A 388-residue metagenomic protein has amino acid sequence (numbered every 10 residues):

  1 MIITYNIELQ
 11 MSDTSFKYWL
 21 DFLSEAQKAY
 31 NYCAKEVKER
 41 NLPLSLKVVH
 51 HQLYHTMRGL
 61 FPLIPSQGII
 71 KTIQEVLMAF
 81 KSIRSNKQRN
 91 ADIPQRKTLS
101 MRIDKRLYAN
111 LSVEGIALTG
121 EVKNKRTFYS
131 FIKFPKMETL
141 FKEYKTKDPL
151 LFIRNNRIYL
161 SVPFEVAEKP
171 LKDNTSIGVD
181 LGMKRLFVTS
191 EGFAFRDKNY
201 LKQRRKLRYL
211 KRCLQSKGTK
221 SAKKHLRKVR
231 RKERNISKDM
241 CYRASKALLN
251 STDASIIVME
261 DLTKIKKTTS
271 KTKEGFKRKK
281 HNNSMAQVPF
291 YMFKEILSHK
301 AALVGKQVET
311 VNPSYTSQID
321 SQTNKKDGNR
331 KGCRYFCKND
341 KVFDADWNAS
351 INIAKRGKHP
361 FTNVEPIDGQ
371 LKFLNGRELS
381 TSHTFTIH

Functional and structural regions predicted by a protein language model:
M1-K71: Gly/serine-rich nucleotide phosphate-binding loop at the start of the catalytic core of nucleotide/ADP-ribose-handling
I3-Y5, T14-K17, S24, R154-H388: Positively charged, helix-rich recognition surfaces that bind polyanionic ligands
Y5-L9, D13, K125-P135, A194-D197: Generic detection of short hydrophobic beta-strand segments and adjacent strand-loop junctions
Q10-F16, D104-R106, E114, E121 (+6 more regions): Generic structural motif
C33, K71-I83, A345-G357: Stable alpha-helical structural segments in soluble proteins, enriched in small hydrophobic residues
A34-N41, F80, R84-A91, G305: Long, hydrophobic, amphipathic alpha-helical segments used as structural scaffolds
V48-R154, N283, Q287: Acidic carboxylate diad motif detector
